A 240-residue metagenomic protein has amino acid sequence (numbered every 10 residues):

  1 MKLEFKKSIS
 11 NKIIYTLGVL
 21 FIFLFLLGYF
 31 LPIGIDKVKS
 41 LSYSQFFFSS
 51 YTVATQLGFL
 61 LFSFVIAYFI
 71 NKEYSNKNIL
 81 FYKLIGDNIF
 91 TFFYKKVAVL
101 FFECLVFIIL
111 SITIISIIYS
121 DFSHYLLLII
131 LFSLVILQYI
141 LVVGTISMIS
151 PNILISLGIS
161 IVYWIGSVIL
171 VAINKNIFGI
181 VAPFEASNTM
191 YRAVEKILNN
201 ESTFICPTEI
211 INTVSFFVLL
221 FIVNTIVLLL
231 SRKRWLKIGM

Functional and structural regions predicted by a protein language model:
M1-F21, K237: Aromatic- and glycine-rich beta-strand/loop motifs that create alpha-glucan
M1-S8, F92-F93, L126, I130: Hydrophobic alpha-helical elements at and bordering transmembrane segments of multi-pass membrane proteins
K7-N11, V53, N76, N152: Membrane-interface junctions
L20-F69, Y94-A172, N212-T213: Secretory targeting signals
G34-Q45, I165-M240: Terminal transmembrane helical anchor/hairpin motif
L61-Y74, I79, L154, F217-K237: Transmembrane alpha-helical segments in integral membrane proteins
Y68-F101: Helix-loop-helix units of permease transmembrane domains in multi-pass membrane transporters, especially ABC
